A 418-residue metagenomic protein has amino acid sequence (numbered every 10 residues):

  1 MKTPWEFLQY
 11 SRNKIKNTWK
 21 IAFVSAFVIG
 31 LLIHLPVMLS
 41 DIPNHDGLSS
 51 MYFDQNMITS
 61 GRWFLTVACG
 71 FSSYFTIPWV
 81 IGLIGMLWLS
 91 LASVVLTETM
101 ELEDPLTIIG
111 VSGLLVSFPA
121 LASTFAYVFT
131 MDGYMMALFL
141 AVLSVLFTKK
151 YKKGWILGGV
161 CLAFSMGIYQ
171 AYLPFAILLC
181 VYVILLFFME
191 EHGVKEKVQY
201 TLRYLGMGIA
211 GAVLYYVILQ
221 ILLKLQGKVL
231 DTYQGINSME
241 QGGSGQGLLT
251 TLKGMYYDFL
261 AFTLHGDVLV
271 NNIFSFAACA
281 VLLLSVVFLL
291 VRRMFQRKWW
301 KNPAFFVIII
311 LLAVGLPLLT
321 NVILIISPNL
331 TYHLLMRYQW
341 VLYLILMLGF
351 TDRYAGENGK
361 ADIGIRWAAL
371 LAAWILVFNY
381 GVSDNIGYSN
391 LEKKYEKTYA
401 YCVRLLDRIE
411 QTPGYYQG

Functional and structural regions predicted by a protein language model:
I58, R62, G85-W88, L106-K149 (+3 more regions): Membrane-interface micro-motifs in multi-pass membrane enzymes
A92-S93, V268-P303: Hydrophobic, aromatic-rich transmembrane alpha-helices and their immediate juxtamembrane boundary segments
A141-W155, F187-V194: Membrane-interface transmembrane helices that cradle and orient dolichyl/undecaprenyl
G154-Q170, F175, V181: Membrane-interface alpha helices of multi-pass inner-membrane proteins
I156, R353-D384: Signature aromatic-anchored transmembrane alpha helix within multi-pass, membrane-resident enzymes that catalyze glycan
F175-I209: Perimembrane helix-loop-helix junctions
T201-V281: Membrane-lumen/periplasm interface segments of specific transmembrane helices in polyprenyl phosphate-linked
L376-G418: Membrane-embedded, lumen/periplasm-facing catalytic core of multi-pass transferases that use lipid-linked donors
